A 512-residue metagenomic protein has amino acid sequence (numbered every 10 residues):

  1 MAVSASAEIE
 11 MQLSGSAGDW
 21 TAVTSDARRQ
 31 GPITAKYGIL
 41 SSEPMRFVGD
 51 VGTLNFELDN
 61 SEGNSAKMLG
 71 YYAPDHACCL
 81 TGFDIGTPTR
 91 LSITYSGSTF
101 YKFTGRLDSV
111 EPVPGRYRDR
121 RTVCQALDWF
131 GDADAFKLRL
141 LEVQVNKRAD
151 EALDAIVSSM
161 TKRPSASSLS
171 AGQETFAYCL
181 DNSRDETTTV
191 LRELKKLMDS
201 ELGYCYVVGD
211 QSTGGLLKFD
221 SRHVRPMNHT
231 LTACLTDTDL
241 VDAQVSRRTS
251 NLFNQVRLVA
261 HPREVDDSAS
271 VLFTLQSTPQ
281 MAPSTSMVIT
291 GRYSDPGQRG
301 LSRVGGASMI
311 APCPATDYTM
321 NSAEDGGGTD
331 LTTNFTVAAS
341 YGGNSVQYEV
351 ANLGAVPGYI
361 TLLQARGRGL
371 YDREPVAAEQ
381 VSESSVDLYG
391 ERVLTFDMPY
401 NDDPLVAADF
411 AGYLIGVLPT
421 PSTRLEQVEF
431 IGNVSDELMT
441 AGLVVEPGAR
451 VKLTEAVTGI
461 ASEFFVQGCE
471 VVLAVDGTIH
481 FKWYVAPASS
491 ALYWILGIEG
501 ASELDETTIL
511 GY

Functional and structural regions predicted by a protein language model:
M1-K147, E151, S159, D181-L202 (+5 more regions): Assembly/oligomerization scaffold segments
V51-T53, K102, D119-R121, F253 (+3 more regions): Extracytoplasmic
V123-L127, L138-E142, E324-D409, G442-Y512: Acidic, low-complexity/disordered segments
G131, S159, L169-T175: Extended compositionally biased segments used for macromolecular assembly or nucleic-acid engagement
R163-G172, D199-G215: Short, well-structured beta-strand/strand-turn elements
Q173-S183: Surface-exposed aromatic
S221-P226: Short edge-strand/loop segments of extracellular domains
A243, N251-Q276: Polar, glycine-rich mid-to-C-terminal structural blocks that act as macromolecule-binding/assembly scaffolds
